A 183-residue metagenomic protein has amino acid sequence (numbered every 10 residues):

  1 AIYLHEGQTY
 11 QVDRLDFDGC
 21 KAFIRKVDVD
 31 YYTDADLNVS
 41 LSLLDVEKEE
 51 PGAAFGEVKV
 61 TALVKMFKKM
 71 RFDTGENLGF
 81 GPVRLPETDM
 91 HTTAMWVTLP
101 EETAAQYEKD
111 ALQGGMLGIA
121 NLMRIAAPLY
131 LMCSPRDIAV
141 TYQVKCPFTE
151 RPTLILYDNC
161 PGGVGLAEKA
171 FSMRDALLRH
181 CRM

Functional and structural regions predicted by a protein language model:
A1-M183: Extended Lys/Arg-rich polyanion-binding regions
